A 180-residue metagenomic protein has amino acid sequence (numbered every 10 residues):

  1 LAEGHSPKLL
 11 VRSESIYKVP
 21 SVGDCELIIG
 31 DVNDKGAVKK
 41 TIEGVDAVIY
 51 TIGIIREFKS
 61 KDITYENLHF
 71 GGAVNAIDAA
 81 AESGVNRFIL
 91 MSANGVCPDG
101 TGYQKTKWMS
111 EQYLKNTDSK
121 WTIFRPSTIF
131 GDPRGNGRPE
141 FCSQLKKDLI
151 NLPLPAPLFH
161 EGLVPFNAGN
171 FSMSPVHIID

Functional and structural regions predicted by a protein language model:
E3-H5, D99-D180: Oxidoreductase cofactor-interface core, primarily capturing Rossmann-like NAD(P)-dependent enzymes
H5-S13: Conserved glycine-rich Rossmann-like NAD(P)H-binding loop of the short-chain dehydrogenase/reductase
R12, A93, G131: Cofactor-binding loop segments of dinucleotide-utilizing enzymes, especially the Rossmann-like FAD- and NAD(P)+-binding
I16-S83, N94-D99: NAD(P)H-binding glycine-rich loop region in Rossmannoid oxidoreductase-like domains and their noncatalytic homologs
D34, G72-N75, R87, S110 (+1 more regions): Conserved cofactor-binding/catalytic machinery of classical short-chain dehydrogenase/reductase
E66-A73, I89, K107, S174: Short alpha-helix in the Rossmann-fold core of NAD(P)-dependent oxidoreductases
E82-R87, D118-S119: A short helix->loop->beta-strand "cap" motif at the edges of active sites that frequently abuts
